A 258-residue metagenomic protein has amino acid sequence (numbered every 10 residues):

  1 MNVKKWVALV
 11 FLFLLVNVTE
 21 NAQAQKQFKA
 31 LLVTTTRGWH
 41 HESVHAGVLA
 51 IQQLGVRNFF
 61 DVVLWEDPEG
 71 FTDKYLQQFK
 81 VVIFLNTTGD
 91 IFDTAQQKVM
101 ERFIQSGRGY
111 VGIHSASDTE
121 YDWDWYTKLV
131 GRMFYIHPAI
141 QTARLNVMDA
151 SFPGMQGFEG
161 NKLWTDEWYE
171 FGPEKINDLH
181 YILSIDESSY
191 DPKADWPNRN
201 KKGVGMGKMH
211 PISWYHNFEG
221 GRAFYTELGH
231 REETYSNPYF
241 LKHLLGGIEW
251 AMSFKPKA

Functional and structural regions predicted by a protein language model:
M1-K26: Bacterial Sec-dependent N-terminal signal peptides
Q25-F28, T34, V56-F60, Y190-D191 (+2 more regions): Extracellular ligand-binding/catalytic regions of CAZymes and related secreted enzymes and adhesion modules
Q27-T119: Helical hinge/lid and interdomain linker segments adjacent to catalytic or ligand-binding clefts that mediate domain
A46, A50, Q78, A95 (+6 more regions): Extracytoplasmic/secreted proteins, especially bacterial periplasmic and envelope-associated proteins
W65, S184, T226: Hydrophobic residues at beta-strand termini and immediately following loops that shape nucleotide-binding pockets
D90-G160: A glycine-rich, often tryptophan-bearing local segment used as a flexible ligand/cofactor-contacting loop or short
Y126-R132, W164, E174-L179, G229 (+2 more regions): Oxidoreductase and adenylate-handling cofactor-binding alpha/beta cores
P138-E219: Catalytic beta-strand/loop cores that center a nucleophilic Ser/Cys/Thr and support acyl-enzyme chemistry
